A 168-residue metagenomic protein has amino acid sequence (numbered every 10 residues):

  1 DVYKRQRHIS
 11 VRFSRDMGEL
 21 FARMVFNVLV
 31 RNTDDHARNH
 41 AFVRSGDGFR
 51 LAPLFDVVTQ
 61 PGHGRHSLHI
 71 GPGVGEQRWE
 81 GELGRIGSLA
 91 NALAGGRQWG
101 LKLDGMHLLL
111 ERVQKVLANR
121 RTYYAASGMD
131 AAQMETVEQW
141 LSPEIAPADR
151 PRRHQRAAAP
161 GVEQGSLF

Functional and structural regions predicted by a protein language model:
D1-F168: Anionic ligand-binding catalytic core segments
